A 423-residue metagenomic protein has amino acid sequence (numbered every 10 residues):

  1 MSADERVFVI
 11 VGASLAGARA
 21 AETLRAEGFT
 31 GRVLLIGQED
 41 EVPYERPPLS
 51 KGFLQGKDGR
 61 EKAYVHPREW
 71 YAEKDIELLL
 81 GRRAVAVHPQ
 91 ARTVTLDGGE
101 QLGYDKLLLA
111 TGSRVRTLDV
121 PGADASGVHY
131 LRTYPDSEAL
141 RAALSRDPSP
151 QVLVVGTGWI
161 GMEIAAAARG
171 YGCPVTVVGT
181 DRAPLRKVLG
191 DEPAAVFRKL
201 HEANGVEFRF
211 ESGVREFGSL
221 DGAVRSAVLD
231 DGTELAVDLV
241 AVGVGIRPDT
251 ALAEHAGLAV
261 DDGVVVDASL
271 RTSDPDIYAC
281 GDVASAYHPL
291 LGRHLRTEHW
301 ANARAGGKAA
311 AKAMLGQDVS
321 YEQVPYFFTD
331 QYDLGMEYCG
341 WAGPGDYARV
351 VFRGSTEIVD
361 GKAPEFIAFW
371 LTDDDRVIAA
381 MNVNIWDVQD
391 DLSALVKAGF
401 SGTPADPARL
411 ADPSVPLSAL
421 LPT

Functional and structural regions predicted by a protein language model:
S2-E77, A165-V188, D391: Beta1-alpha1 glycine-rich phosphate/pyrophosphate-binding loop at the start of Rossmann-like nucleotide-binding domains
S2-V7, A26, V283-W386: Mid-to-C-terminal Rossmann-like scaffold of FAD/NAD(P)H-dependent oxidoreductases
S2-V9, Y64-L153, V228-D230, A241-G243 (+3 more regions): FAD-binding core/adjacent interface of flavoenzyme oxidoreductases
G12-L15, Q38, R132-T133, V155-G158: Glycine-rich Rossmann-fold phosphate-binding loop(s) that bind the pyrophosphate of adenine dinucleotide cofactors
S14-G17, G158-G161, A303, A311: Catalytic nucleophile loop
T30, L78-T95, L102, G170-A268: A Rossmann-like FAD-binding core segment of flavoenzymes
D124-P148, L220-V228, T233-A309: FAD-site-proximal beta/loop scaffold in flavoenzymes
G402-T423: Cysteine/selenocysteine-centered motifs that mediate thiol-based redox chemistry or coordinate metal-sulfur cofactors
